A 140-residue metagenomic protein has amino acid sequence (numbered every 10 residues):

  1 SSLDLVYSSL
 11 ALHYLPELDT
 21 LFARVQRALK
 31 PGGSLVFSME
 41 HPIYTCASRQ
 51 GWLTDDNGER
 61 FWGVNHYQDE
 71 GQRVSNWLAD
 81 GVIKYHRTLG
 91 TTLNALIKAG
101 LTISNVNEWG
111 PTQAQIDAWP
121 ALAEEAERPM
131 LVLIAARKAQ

Functional and structural regions predicted by a protein language model:
S1-V6: A short acidic, Gly/Pro-enriched loop at the edge of an enzyme's catalytic core that lines a small-molecule cofactor
Y7, F37-M39, N105: Hydrophobic residues in well-ordered beta-strands that form the structural core
L10-H13: Short catalytic micro-motifs in class I SAM-dependent methyltransferases
D19-S34: A short glycine-rich, Lys/Arg-flanked "PGG" loop and its adjoining helix->strand segment in the class I
S34-Q72: Conserved class I S-adenosyl-L-methionine
M39, I43-Q50, N76-G90: Acceptor-substrate binding/catalytic loop of class I
G71-Q72, I83-V106: Short alpha-helix
A99-L101, W119-Q140: Core SAM-dependent methyltransferase catalytic element
